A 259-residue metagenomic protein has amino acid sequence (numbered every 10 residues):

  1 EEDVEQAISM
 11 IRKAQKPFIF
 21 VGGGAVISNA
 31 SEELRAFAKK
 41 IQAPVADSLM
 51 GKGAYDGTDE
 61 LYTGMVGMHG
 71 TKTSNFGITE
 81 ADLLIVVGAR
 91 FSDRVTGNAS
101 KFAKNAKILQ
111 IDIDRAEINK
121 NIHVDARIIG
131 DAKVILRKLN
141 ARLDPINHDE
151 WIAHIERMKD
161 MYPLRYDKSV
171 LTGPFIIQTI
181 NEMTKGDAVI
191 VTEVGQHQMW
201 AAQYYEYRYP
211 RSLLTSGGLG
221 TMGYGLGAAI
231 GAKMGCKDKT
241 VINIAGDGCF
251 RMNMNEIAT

Functional and structural regions predicted by a protein language model:
E1-K13: Conformationally flexible catalytic loops at phosphate/diphosphate-handling active centers
Q15-S28, P163: Glycine-rich phosphate/diphosphate-binding loops and the adjacent beta-loop-alpha structural elements that coordinate
G23-V26, G51, A89-S92, G195-H197: Short glycine-rich anion-binding loops that position phosphate/pyrophosphate groups of nucleotides and phosphorylated
V26-E32, A36-K39: Glycine-rich phosphate/diphosphate-binding loop of Rossmann-like nucleotide-binding domains
G51-H154: Glycine-rich, acidic loop regions that bind phosphate or pyrophosphate groups
T73-N75, E80-L83, G88-S92, M199-T259: Thiamine diphosphate
H154-K233: Active-site diphosphate/adenylate-binding microenvironment
